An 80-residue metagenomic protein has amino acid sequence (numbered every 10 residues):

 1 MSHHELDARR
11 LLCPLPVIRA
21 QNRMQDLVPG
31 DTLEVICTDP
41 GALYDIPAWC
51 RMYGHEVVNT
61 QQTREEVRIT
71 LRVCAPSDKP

Functional and structural regions predicted by a protein language model:
M1-E5, G30-E34, E66-R68: Intrinsic-disorder/low-complexity, polar/charged segments enriched in Ser/Thr/Lys/Arg/Asp/Glu/Gln
A8-T60: Amphipathic, hydrophobic secondary-structure cores in small proteins
P47-P80: C-terminal structural segments of small proteins and small subunits
